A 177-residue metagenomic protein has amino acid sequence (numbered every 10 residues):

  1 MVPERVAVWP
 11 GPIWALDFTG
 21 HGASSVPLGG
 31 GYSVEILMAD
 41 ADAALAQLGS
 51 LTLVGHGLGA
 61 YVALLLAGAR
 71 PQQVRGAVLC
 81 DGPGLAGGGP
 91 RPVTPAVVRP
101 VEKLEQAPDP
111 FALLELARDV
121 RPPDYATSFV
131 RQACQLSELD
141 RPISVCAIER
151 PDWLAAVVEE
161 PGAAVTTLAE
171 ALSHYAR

Functional and structural regions predicted by a protein language model:
M1-A23: Conserved HGGG/HGGXW glycine-rich cap/lid loop of the alpha/beta-hydrolase fold
G20, P83-A86, P92: Short "lid" loop at the C-terminus of a central beta-strand within the Rossmann-like core of SAM-dependent
S24-G30, G89-P90: Conserved catalytic-core motifs of eukaryotic protein kinase domains, centered on the activation segment
E35-T52: Conserved acidic catalytic loop of the alpha/beta-hydrolase fold
S50-G87: Conserved hydrolase catalytic core segment
P90-R118: A catalytic-pocket lid/entrance helix-loop region that shapes and gates access to the active site across common
D109-R177: Conserved serine/cysteine hydrolase catalytic core
